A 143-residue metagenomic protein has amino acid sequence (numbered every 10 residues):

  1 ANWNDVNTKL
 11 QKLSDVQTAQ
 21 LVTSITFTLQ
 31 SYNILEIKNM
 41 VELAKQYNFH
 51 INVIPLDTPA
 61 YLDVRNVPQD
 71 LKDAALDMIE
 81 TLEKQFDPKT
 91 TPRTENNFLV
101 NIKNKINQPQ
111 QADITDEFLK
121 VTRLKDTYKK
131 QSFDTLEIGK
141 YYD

Functional and structural regions predicted by a protein language model:
A1-D143: Radical SAM enzyme [4Fe-4S]-AdoMet core and its adjacent flexible, acidic and glycine-rich loops/tails across
